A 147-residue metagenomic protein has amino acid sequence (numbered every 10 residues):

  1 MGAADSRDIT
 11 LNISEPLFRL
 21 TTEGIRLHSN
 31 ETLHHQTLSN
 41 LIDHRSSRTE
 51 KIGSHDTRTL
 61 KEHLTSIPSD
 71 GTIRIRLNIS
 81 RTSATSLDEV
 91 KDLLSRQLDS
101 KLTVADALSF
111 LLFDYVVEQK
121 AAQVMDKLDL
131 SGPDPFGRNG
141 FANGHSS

Functional and structural regions predicted by a protein language model:
M1, H63-P68, A84-T85: Short amphipathic alpha-helical segments, especially helix-boundary/capping motifs
G2, E15-N40, R81-L102, S131-P135: Surface-exposed, Lys/Arg-rich phosphate-binding patches that contact polyanionic backbones
G2-A3, I9-L11, R76: Surface-exposed, low-hydrophobicity beta-strand/loop segments enriched in small/polar/acidic residues
L11, E15-L17, S46, V117 (+1 more regions): Low-complexity, compositionally biased segments
F18, F110-F113, F136, F141: Phenylalanine-focused residue identity feature
E31-T59, D99-K127: Short, basic amphipathic alpha-helical segments that act as recognition/interaction helices in nucleic-acid-binding
T49-N78, D92, V117-S147: Short, positively charged interaction helices/loops
R81-T82, L108, H145: Intrinsically disordered, low-complexity segments enriched in Ser/Pro/Gly/Ala and basic residues
